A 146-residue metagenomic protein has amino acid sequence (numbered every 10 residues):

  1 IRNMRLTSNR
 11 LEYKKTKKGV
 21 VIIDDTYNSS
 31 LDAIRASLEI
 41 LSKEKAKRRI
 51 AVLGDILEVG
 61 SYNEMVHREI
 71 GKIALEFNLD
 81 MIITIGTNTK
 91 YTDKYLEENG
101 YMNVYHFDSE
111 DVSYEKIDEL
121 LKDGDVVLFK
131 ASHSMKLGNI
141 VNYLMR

Functional and structural regions predicted by a protein language model:
R2-R146: ATP-dependent carboxylate-amine ligase
